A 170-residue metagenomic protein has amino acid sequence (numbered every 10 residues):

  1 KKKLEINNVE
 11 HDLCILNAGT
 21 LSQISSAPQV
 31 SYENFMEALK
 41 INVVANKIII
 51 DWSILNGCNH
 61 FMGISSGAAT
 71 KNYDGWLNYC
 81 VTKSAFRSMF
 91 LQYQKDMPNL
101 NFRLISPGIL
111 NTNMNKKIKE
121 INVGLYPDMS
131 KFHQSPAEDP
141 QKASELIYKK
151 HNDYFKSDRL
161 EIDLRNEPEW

Functional and structural regions predicted by a protein language model:
H11-G19, N42, G63: Rossmann-fold scaffold of SDR-type NAD(P)-dependent oxidoreductases
G19-N34, G75: Conserved mid-core segment of classical short-chain dehydrogenase/reductases
P28-K47, F86: Catalytic Tyr-X3-Lys loop
A45-I50, H60, T70, I147: Conserved internal alpha-helix within the Rossmann fold of NAD(P)-dependent oxidoreductases
I50-D51, L91: A short, exposed helix-loop element centered on a Lys and neighboring polar residues
H60-A85, F90-K95, I109-L110: Catalytic loop of short-chain dehydrogenase/reductase
L104-I105, E120-W170: C-terminal helical subdomain
P107-K117: Short, flexible catalytic-loop segment of classical short-chain dehydrogenase/reductase
